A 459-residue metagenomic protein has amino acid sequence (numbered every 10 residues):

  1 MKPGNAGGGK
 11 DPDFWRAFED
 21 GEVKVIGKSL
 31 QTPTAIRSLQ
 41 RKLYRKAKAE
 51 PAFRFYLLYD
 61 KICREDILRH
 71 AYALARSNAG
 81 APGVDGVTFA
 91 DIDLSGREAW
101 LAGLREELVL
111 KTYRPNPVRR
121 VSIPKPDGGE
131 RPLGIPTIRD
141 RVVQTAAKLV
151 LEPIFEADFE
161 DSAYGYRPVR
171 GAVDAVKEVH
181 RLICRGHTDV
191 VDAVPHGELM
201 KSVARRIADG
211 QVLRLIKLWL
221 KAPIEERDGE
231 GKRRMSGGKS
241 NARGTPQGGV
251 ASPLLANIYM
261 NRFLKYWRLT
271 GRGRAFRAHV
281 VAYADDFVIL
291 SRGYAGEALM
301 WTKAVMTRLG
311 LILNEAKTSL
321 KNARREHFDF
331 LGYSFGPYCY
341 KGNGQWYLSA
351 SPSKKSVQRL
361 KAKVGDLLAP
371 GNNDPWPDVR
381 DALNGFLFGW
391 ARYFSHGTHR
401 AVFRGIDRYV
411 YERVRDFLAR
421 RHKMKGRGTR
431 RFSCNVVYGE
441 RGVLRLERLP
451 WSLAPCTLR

Functional and structural regions predicted by a protein language model:
M1-G86, A90-E98: Non-catalytic, polymerase-adjacent accessory regions of viral genome-replication enzymes
C63-L68, P117-V118, P126, I224-E225 (+1 more regions): Core structural elements
D66-Y72, N78-E130, G238: Phosphate/adenylate-binding "loop-and-lid" substructures adjacent to NTP/NAD/dNTP-binding pockets in NTP-dependent
D93, T137, I289-G293: Short beta-strand-to-loop capping motifs
W100-G103, E107-S122, P126, D161-A163 (+3 more regions): Conserved polymerase palm-domain catalytic core
K217-E230, L309-P375: A conserved non-catalytic segment of reverse transcriptases and RNA-directed RNA polymerases corresponding to the late
K239-T245, S349, G365-V379, W390-V402 (+1 more regions): Short, solvent-exposed helix-loop connector elements
R421-R459: Extended C-terminal regions of large enzymes
